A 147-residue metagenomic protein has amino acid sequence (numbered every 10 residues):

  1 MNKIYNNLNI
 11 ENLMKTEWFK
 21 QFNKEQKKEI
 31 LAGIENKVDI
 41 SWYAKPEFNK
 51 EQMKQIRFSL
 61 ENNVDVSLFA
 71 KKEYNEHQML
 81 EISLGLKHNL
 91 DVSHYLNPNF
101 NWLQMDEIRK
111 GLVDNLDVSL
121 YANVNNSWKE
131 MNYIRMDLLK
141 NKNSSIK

Functional and structural regions predicted by a protein language model:
M1-K147: General marker for long, soluble alpha-helical cores
